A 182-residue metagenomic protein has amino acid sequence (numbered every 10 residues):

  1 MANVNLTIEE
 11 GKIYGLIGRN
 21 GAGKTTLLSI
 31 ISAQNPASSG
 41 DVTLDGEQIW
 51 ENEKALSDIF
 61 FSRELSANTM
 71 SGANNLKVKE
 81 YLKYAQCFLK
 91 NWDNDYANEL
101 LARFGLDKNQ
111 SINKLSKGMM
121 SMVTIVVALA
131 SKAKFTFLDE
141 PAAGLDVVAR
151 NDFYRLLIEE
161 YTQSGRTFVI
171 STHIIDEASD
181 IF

Functional and structural regions predicted by a protein language model:
Y14-R19: The feature captures the beta-strand-to-loop junction immediately N-terminal to the Walker
S32: Helix-to-loop junction immediately C-terminal to a conserved catalytic motif
G40-E51: Conserved ABC transporter NBD signature motif
K54-S57, R63-V123: ABC-family P-loop ATPase nucleotide-binding domains
T136-E140, L145: Catalytic Walker B motif of ABC-type/P-loop ATPase nucleotide-binding domains
V147-A149: Helix N-cap at the start of a conserved alpha-helix in ABC-type nucleotide-binding domains
G165-I174: Conserved H-loop
